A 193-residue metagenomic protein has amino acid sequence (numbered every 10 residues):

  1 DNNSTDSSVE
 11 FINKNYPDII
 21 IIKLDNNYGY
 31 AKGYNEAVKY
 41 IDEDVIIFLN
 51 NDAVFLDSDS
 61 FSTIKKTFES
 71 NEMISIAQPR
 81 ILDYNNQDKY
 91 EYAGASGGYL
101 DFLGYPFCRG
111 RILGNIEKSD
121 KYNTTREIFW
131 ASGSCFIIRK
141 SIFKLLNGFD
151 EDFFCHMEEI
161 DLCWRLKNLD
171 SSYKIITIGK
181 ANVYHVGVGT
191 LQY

Functional and structural regions predicted by a protein language model:
D1-V9, N26, V54, S58: A conserved acidic beta->alpha catalytic loop
V9-E10, N35, E43, D57-E69 (+3 more regions): Short alpha-helix within the catalytic core of nucleotide-sugar-dependent glycosyltransferases
L24-I41: Glycine-rich, basic loop-to-helix element that forms the pyrophosphate-binding segment of sugar-nucleotide handling
I46: Short aromatic/hydrophobic "clamp" motif used to bind/position activated sugar donors
V54-G94, G98-Y105: Conserved donor NDP-sugar-binding/catalytic core segment of glycosyltransferases
G98-I128: Short, flexible, basic/aromatic active-site loop/helix in glycosyltransferases
F129-A181: A short, conserved alpha-helix in the catalytic core of glycosyltransferases
I175, Y184-Y193: Nucleotide-sugar-dependent glycosyltransferase catalytic core
